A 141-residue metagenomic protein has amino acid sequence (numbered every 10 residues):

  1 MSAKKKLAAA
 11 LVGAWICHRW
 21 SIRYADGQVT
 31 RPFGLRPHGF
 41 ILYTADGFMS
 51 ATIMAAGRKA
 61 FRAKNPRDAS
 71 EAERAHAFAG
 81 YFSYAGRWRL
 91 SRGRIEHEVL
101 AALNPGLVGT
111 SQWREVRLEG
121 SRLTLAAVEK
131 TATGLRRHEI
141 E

Functional and structural regions predicted by a protein language model:
M1-E141: Lipid interaction determinants
